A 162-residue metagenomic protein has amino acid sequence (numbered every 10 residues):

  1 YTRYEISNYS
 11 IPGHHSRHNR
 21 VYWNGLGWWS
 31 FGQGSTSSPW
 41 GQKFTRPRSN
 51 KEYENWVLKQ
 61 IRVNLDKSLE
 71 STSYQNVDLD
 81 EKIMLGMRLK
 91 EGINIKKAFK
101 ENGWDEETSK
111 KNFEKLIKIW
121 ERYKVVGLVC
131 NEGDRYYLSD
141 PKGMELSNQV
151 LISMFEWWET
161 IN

Functional and structural regions predicted by a protein language model:
Y1-K111: C-terminal scaffold of the Radical SAM
V77, E114, P141-M144: An alpha-helix initiation/capping motif
G92-I93, V129, T160: Intrinsically disordered or highly flexible coil/loop and linker segments, enriched in small and charged/polar residues
D105-K124: Short amphipathic alpha-helical interaction segments
E121-D134: A short, conserved structural fragment
R135-D140: Minor-groove-contacting beta-hairpin "wing" of winged helix-turn-helix DNA-binding domains
P141-N162: Short, amphipathic alpha-helical interaction segments positioned at domain boundaries
